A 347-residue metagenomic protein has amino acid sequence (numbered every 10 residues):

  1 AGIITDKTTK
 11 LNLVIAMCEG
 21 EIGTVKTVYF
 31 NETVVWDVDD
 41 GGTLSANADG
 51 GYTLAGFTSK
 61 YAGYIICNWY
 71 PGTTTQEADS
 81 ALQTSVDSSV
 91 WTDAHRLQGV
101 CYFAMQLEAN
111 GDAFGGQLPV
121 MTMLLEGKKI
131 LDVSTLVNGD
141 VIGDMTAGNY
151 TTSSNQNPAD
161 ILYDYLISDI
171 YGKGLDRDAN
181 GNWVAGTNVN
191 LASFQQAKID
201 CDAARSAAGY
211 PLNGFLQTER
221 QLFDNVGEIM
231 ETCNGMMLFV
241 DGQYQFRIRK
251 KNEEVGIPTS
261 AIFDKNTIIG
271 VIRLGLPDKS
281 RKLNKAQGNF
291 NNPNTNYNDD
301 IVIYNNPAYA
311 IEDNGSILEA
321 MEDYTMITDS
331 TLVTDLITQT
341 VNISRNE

Functional and structural regions predicted by a protein language model:
A1-C233, V240, N291, N296-N298 (+2 more regions): Polar, S/T/G-rich
A1-K7, N213-F215, V226, R247-I327 (+1 more regions): Surface-exposed, non-catalytic interaction/assembly patches
Q243-Q245: Hydrophobic residues embedded in beta-strands of well-ordered beta-sheets
E347: Short, structured beta-strand/loop micro-motifs enriched in basic residues and often containing a Trp
